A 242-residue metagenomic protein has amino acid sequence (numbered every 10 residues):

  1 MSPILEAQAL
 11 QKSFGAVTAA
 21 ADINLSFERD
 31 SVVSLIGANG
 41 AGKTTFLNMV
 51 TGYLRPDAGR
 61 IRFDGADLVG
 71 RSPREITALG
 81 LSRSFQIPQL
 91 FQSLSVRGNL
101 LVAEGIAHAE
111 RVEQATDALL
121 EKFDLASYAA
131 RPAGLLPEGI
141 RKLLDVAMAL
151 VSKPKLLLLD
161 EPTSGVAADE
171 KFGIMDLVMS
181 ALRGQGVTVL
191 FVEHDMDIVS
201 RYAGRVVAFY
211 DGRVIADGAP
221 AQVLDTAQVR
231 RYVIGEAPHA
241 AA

Functional and structural regions predicted by a protein language model:
S2-A242: Glycine-rich phosphate-binding loops of nucleotide-dependent enzymes
